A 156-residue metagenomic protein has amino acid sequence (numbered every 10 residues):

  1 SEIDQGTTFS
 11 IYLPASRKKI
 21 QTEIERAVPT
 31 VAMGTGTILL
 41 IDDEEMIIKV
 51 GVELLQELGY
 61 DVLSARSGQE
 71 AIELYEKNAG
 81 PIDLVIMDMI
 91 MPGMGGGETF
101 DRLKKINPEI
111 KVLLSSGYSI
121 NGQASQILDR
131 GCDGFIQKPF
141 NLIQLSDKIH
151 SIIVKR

Functional and structural regions predicted by a protein language model:
S1-L40, E45, K111, I149 (+1 more regions): C-terminal end segment of the histidine kinase catalytic
I41-D42, A65, V85: Conserved sequence signature across two-component system core domains
I48, Q69-E76, D101, S146: Alpha2 helix of the CheY-like receiver
K49-E57: Charged docking surfaces used in two-component/phosphorelay signaling
S64-E73, G96: Helix N-cap/capping motif at the beta->alpha junctions
D88: Active-site residues of response regulator receiver
M91: Receiver (REC) domain active-site loop signature in two-component systems and cognate sites in sensor histidine kinases
E98, R102-K105, E109, S116-Q137 (+1 more regions): Alpha4 helix (beta4-alpha4-beta5 surface) of REC/receiver domains from two-component response regulators
